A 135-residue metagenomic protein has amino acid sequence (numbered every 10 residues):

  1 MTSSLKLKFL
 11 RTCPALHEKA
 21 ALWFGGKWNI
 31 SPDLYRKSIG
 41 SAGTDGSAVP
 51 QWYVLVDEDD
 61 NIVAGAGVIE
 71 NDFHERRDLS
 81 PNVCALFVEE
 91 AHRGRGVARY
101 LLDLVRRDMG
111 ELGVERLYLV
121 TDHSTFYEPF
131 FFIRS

Functional and structural regions predicted by a protein language model:
M1-I39, G43, W52-V56: Short amphipathic alpha-helix that is part of the acyltransferase structural core
A48-V49: Short, small/polar residue-rich loop motifs at catalytic or cofactor-binding pockets
W52-V54, N61-N71, N82, F87: Conserved beta-strand in the GNAT
N71-F73, A91, S124: Short coil/turn motifs at secondary-structure junctions
D72-F73, R77, R95: Helix-adjacent hinge/juxtasegments
A85-V88, G94-R107: Conserved acetyl-CoA-binding loop-helix of GNAT-fold acetyltransferases
E111-R116, T121-S135: Conserved active-site alpha-helix within GNAT-family acetyltransferase domains
